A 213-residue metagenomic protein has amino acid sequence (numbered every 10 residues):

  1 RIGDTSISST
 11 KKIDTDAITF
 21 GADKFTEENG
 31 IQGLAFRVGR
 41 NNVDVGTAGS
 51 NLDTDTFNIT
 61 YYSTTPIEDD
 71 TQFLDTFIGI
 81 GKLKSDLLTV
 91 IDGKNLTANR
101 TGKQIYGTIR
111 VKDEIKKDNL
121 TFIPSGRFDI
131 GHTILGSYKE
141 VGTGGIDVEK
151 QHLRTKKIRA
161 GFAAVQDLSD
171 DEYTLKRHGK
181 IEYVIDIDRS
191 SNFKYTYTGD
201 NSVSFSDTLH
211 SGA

Functional and structural regions predicted by a protein language model:
I2-A213: Membrane translocator/pore-forming domains, dominated by Gram-negative outer-membrane beta-barrels
